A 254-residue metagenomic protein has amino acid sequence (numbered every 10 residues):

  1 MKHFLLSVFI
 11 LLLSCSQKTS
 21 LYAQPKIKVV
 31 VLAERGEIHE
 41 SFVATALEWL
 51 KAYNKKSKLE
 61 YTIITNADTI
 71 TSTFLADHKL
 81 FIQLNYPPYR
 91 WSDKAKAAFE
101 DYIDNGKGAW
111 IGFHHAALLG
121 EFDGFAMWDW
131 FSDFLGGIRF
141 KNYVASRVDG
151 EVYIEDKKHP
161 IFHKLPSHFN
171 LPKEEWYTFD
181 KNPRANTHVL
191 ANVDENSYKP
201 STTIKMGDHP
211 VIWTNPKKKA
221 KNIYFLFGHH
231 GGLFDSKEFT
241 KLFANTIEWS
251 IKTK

Functional and structural regions predicted by a protein language model:
M1-K26: Bacterial Sec-dependent N-terminal signal peptides
Q24-I27, K55-K56, T65, A76 (+2 more regions): Extracellular ligand-binding/catalytic regions of CAZymes and related secreted enzymes and adhesion modules
K28, A109-I111, H188, K221: Proline-centered loop/turn at the N-terminus of a beta-strand
V30-L119: Helical hinge/lid and interdomain linker segments adjacent to catalytic or ligand-binding clefts that mediate domain
G36-E37, P88, A117-L118, S167 (+3 more regions): Short, solvent-exposed loop/turn segments at secondary-structure junctions
T45, W49, K94, A98 (+3 more regions): Extracytoplasmic/secreted proteins, especially bacterial periplasmic and envelope-associated proteins
R90-K164: A glycine-rich, often tryptophan-bearing local segment used as a flexible ligand/cofactor-contacting loop or short
Y143-K218: Catalytic beta-strand/loop cores that center a nucleophilic Ser/Cys/Thr and support acyl-enzyme chemistry
